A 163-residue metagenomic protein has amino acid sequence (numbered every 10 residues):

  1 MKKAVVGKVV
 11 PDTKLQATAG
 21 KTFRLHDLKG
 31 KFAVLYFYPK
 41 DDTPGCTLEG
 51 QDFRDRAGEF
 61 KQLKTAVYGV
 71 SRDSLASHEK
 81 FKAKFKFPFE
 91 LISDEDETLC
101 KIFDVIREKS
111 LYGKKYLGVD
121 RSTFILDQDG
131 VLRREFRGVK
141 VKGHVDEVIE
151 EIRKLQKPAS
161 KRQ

Functional and structural regions predicted by a protein language model:
M1-Q163: Chalcogenol-based redox active-site neighborhoods
